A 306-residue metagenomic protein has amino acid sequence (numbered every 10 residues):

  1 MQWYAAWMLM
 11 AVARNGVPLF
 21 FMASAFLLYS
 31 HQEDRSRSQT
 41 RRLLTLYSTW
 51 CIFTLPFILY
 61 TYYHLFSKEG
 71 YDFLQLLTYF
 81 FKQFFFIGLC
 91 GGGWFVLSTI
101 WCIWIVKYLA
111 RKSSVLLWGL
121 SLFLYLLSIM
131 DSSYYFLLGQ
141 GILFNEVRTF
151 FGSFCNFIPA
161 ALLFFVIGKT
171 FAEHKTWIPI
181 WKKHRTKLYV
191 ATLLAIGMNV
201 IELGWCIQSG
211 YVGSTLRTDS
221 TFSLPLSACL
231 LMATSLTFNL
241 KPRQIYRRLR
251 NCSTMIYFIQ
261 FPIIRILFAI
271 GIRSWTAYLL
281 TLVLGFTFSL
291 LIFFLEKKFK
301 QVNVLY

Functional and structural regions predicted by a protein language model:
M1-W3, G16-S24, R42-H64, S98 (+4 more regions): Kinked, hydrophobic transmembrane alpha-helices enriched for aromatic residues and small/kink-inducing positions
A5-V17, Q83-L97, S132-F164, N199-C229 (+2 more regions): Interfacial loop-to-helix transition and helix-capping segments at the boundaries of transmembrane helices
M10-L19, S30-G93, C102, K187-A191 (+1 more regions): Transmembrane alpha-helical segments and their boundary/interface "anchor" motifs in multi-pass integral membrane
F20-F21, L27-Y29, F57-F66, L74-G141 (+2 more regions): Hydrophobic alpha-helical segments with transmembrane-like composition
H31-R41, I105-W118, F171-T186, T237-R248 (+1 more regions): Membrane-interface helix-boundary motifs at transmembrane edges
S113, N239-S253, F261-Y306: C-terminal "closing" transmembrane helix and its immediate cytosolic amphipathic cap in multi-pass membrane proteins
L117-S128, R185-I196, R250-S253, T281: Central hydrophobic cores of alpha-helical transmembrane segments in multi-pass integral membrane proteins
E173-I245, Y278: Alpha-helical transmembrane segments and terminal signal-anchor/GPI-anchor hydrophobic tails, characterized by long
